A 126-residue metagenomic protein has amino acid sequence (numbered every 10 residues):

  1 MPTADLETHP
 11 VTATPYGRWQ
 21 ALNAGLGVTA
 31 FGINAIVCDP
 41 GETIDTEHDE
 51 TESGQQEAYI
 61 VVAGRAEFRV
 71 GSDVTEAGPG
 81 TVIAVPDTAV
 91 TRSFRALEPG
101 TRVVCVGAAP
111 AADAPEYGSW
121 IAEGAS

Functional and structural regions predicted by a protein language model:
M1-E47, E116-S126: A short, N-terminal "cap"/entry segment at the start of jelly-roll beta-barrel domains of the cupin/DSBH fold
I36-C38, T51-F68: Short, conserved beta-strand element in jelly-roll/cupin
E42, T81, A89-V90, T101: Surface-exposed loop/turn positions
T46, F68-R69, V85, T91-E98: Short beta-strand His + acidic residue motifs that chelate non-heme Fe in jelly-roll/DSBH and cupin folds
G71-A89: Short acidic-glycine-tyrosine-enriched beta hairpin
R95-S126: Double-stranded beta-helix
